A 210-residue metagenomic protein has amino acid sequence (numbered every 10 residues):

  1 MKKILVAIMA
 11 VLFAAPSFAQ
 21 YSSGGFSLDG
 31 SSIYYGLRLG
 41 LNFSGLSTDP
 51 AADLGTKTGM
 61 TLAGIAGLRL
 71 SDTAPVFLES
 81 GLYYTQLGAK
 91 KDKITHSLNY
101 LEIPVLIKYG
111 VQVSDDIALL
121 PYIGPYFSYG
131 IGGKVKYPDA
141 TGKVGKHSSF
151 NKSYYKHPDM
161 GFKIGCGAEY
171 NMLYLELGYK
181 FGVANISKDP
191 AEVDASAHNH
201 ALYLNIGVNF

Functional and structural regions predicted by a protein language model:
M1-G30: Cleavable N-terminal export/targeting peptides
Q20-I65: Short glycine/proline- and aromatic-enriched beta-strand/turn motifs that initiate or cap beta-hairpins
S27, I65-R69, L106-G110, G165-E169 (+1 more regions): Transmembrane beta-barrel domains of outer membrane proteins
S27-D29, A52-T58, K93-N99, S153-P158 (+1 more regions): Replace "Gram-negative outer membrane beta-barrel proteins" with "bacterial and organellar outer membrane beta-barrel
G30, S71-T73, Q112-D116, N171-L173: Outer-membrane beta-barrel channels and translocator barrels
I33-L39, V76-S80, I103, L119-P125 (+3 more regions): Transmembrane beta-strands of outer-membrane beta-barrel proteins
L41-G45, Y84-G88, E102, V111 (+4 more regions): Transmembrane beta-strands of outer-membrane beta-barrel pores
N171-M172, H198-F210: Outer-membrane beta-barrel "beta-signal"
